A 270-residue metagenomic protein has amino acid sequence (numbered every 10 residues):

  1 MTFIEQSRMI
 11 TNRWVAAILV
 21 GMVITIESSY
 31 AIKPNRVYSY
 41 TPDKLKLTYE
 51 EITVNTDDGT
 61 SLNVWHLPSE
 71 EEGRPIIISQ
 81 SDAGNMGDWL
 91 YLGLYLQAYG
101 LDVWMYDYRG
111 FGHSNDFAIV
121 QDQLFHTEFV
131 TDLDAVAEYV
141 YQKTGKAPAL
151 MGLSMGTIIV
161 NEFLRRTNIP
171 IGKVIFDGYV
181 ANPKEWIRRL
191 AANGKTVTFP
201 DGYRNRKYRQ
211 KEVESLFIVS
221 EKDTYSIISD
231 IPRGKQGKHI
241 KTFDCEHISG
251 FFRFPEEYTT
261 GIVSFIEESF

Functional and structural regions predicted by a protein language model:
I10, M22-N55, T60-L67: An N-terminal hydrophobic leader/cap segment in hydrolases
G73, S79-G84: Active-site glycine-rich loops that stabilize anionic/oxyanionic intermediates across multiple enzyme folds
D82-Y95, Y108, S229: The serine-hydrolase catalytic nucleophile loop
Q97-D116: Conserved alpha/beta-hydrolase
D122-K143: Alpha/beta-hydrolase active-site loop
I158-R209: Hydrolase active-site cap/lid region
K211, F217-V219: Short beta-strand/loop motif that positions the catalytic acidic residue of the alpha/beta-hydrolase fold
T224-D230: Conserved alpha/beta-hydrolase "acid-adjacent" motif
